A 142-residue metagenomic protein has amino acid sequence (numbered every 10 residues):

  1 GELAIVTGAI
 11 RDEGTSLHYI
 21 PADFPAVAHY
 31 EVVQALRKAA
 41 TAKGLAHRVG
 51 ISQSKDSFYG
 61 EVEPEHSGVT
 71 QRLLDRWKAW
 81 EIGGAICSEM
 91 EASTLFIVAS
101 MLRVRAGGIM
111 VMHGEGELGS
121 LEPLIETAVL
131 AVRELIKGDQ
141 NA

Functional and structural regions predicted by a protein language model:
G1-A142: Accessory terminal and edge-of-domain segments that mediate assembly/interaction and cofactor placement around
